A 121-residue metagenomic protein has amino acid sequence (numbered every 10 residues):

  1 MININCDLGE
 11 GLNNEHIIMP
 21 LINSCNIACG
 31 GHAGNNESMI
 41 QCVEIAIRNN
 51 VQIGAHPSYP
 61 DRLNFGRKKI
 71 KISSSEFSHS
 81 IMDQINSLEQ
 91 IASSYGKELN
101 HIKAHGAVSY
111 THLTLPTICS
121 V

Functional and structural regions predicted by a protein language model:
I2, N23, N49-V51, G96-N100: Short, well-ordered coil/turn segments that N-cap beta-strands
I4-C6, C25-I27, I53-P57, A104: Hydrophobic faces of well-ordered beta-strands that scaffold small-molecule active sites in alpha/beta enzyme cores
D7-G11, G30-H32, S58-R62, A107: Active-site beta-loop-alpha junctions enriched in small/polar residues
L12-N36: A short alpha/beta connector and helix-capping loop motif
I17-P20, C42-Q52: Acidic (Asp/Glu)-rich catalytic clusters
L63-S94: Glycine/small-residue-rich loop that forms an oxyanion/phosphate-binding "nest" at active or ligand-binding sites
Q90-S94, N100-Y110: N-terminal glycine-rich phosphate/adenylate-binding segment common to multiple enzyme folds
H112-V121: Single conserved hydrophobic/aromatic residue that forms the stacking wall/gate of nucleotide- or nucleobase-binding
